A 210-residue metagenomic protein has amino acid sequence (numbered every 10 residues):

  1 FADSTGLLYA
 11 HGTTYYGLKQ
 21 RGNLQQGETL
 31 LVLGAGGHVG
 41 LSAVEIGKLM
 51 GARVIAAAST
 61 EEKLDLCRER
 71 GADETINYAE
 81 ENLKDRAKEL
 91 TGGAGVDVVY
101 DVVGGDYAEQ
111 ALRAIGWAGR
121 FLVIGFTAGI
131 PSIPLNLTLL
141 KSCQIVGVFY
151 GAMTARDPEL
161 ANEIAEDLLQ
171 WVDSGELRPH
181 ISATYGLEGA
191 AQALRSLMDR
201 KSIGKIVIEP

Functional and structural regions predicted by a protein language model:
F1-E81: Mid-domain Rossmann-like dinucleotide-binding core that forms the NAD(H)/NADP(H) cofactor-binding site
L24, T91, V103, I115-G116: A generic alpha-to-beta junction signature in SAM-dependent methyltransferases
Q26-E28, V96, A118: Phosphate-coordination loops involved in phosphoryl transfer and adenosine-cofactor binding
G34-A35, V103, F126: NAD(P)H cofactor-binding loop motif with strongest signal on the N-terminal glycine-rich segment
M50, E61, D106-L177, S202 (+1 more regions): Glycine-rich phosphate-binding loop and adjacent beta-alpha segment of Rossmann(oid) nucleotide-cofactor-binding
N82-G93: Short amphipathic alpha-helix with an adjacent loop that forms part of the alpha/beta core around
V99-Y100, L122: N-terminal Rossmann-like NAD(P) cofactor-binding module of classical short-chain dehydrogenase/reductase
L197-G204: Glycine/proline-rich active-site loop of Rossmann-fold NAD(P)-dependent oxidoreductases
